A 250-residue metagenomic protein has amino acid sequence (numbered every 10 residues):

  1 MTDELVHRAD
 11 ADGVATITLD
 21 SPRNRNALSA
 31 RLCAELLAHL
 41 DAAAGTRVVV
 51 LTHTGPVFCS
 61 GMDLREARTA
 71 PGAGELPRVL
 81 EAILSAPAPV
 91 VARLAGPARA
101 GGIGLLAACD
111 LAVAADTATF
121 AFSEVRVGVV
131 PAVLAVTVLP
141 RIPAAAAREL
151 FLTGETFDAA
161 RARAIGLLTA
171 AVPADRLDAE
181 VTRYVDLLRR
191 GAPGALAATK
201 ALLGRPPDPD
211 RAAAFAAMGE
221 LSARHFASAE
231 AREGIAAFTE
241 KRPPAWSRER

Functional and structural regions predicted by a protein language model:
M1-T16, D20, E155-L188, A197-P207 (+1 more regions): Amphipathic alpha-helical segments at domain termini/boundaries
M1-T54, E81: Conserved CoA-thioester-binding segment of acyl-CoA-metabolizing enzymes
I17, S21, E35-L36, L51 (+6 more regions): Terminal peptide-recognition signature
C33, L51, L64, L76 (+6 more regions): A general structural signal for well-ordered alpha-helical segments in protein cores
L40, F58, F120, F226 (+2 more regions): Conserved hydrophobic/aromatic "anchor" residues that stabilize well-ordered secondary structure elements
G45, T52-A82, A98, D210: Glycine- (often His-adjacent) and acidic-residue-rich active-site loop that binds/positions the CoA thioester
A82-P193, S228, E233, R242: Crotonase-fold acyl-CoA enzyme core
L150-F151, L202-P206, E220-F226: Helix-loop "lid/cap" segments that line or gate small-molecule binding pockets
